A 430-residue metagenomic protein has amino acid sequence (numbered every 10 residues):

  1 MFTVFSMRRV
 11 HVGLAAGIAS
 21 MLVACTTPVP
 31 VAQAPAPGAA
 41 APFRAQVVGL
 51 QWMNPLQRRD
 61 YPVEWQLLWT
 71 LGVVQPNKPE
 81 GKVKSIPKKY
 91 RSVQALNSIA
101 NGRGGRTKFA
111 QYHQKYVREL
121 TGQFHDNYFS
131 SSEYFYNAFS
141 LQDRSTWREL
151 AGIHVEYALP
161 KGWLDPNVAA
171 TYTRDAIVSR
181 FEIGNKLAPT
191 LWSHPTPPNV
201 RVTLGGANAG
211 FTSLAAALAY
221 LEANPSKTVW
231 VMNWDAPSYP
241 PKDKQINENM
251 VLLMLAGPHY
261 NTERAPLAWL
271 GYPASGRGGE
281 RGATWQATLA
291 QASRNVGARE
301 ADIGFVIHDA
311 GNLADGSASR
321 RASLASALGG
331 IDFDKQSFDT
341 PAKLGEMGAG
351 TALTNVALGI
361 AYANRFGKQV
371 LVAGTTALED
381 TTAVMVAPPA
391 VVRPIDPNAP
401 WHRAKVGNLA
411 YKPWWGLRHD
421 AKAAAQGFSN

Functional and structural regions predicted by a protein language model:
M1-I18, L22-N430: Conserved "HGTGT" condensation-loop signature of ketosynthase/thiolase-family condensing enzymes that catalyze
